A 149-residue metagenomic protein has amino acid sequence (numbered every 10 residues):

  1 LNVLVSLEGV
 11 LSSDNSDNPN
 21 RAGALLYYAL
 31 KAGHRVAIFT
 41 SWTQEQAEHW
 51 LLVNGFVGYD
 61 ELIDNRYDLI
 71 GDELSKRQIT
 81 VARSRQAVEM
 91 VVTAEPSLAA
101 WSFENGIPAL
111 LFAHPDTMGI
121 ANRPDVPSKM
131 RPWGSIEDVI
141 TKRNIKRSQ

Functional and structural regions predicted by a protein language model:
L1-E73, S148-Q149: Alpha-helical substrate-recognition element adjacent to the catalytic core
L1-V5, R131-Q149: Non-catalytic pre-domain segments flanking phosphatase-related domains
L25, A47, Q78-I79, L98: Residues within well-ordered alpha-helices
E48-H49, G71-K76, F103, I120-N122: Short, solvent-exposed polar/charged micro-motifs at secondary-structure junctions
E61-D64, L110-F112, V126-S135: Short acidic-hydrophobic, aromatic-tinged amphipathic segments that line or gate anion-handling sites
R77-R85: Short, well-structured alpha-helical segments in soluble
Q86-S128: Acidic, Mg2+-coordinating phosphoryl-transfer loop and its flanking beta/alpha structural elements, shared across
